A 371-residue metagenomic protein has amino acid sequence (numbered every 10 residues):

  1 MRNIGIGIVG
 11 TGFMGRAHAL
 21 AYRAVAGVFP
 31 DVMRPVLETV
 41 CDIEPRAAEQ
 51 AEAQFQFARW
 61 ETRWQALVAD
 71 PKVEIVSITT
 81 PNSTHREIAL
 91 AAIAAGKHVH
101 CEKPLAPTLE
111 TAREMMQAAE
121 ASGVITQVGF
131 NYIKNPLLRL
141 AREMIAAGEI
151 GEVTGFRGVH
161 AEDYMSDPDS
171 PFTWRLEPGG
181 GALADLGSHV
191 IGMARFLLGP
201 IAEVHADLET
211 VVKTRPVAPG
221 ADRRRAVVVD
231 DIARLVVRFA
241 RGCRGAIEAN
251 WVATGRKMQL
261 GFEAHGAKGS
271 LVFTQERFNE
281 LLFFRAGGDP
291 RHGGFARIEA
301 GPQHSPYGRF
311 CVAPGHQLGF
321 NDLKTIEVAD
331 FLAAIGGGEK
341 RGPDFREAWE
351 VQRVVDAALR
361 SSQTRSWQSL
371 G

Functional and structural regions predicted by a protein language model:
M1-F55: N-terminal Rossmann-like dinucleotide-binding module
R34-E38, A334-V351: Glycine- and charged-residue-rich phosphate/anionic-cofactor binding loop of Rossmann-like
A58-R63: Conserved SAM-binding strand-loop segment of SAM-dependent methyltransferases
I75, P81-K134, G148: Beta-strand-loop-alpha-helix segment that lines the small-molecule cofactor/substrate pocket of alpha/beta enzymes
V124, G151-G155, R360-G371: C-terminal capping/lid region of NAD(P)-dependent oxidoreductase domains
N131, K213, V217-A226, D230 (+3 more regions): C-terminal glycine/acidic-rich active-site capping loop/insertion
Y132-V227, L281, R365: Predominantly a Rossmann-like dinucleotide-binding segment in NAD(P)-dependent oxidoreductases
S188, A249-K257, H316: Glycine-rich phosphate/pyrophosphate-binding beta-alpha loops
